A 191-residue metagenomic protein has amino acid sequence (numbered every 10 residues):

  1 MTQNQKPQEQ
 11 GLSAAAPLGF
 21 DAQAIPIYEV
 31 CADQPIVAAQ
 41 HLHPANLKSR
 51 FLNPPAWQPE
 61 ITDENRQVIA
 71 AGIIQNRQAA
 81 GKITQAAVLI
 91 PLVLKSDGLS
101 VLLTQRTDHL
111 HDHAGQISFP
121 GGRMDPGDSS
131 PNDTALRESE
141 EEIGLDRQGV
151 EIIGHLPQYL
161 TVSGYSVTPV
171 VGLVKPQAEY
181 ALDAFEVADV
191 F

Functional and structural regions predicted by a protein language model:
M1-S118, R123-E141, L145-A181: N-terminal leader/linker segments that precede catalytic domains of diphosphate-processing enzymes
L182-F191: NUDIX/MutT-family hydrolases
